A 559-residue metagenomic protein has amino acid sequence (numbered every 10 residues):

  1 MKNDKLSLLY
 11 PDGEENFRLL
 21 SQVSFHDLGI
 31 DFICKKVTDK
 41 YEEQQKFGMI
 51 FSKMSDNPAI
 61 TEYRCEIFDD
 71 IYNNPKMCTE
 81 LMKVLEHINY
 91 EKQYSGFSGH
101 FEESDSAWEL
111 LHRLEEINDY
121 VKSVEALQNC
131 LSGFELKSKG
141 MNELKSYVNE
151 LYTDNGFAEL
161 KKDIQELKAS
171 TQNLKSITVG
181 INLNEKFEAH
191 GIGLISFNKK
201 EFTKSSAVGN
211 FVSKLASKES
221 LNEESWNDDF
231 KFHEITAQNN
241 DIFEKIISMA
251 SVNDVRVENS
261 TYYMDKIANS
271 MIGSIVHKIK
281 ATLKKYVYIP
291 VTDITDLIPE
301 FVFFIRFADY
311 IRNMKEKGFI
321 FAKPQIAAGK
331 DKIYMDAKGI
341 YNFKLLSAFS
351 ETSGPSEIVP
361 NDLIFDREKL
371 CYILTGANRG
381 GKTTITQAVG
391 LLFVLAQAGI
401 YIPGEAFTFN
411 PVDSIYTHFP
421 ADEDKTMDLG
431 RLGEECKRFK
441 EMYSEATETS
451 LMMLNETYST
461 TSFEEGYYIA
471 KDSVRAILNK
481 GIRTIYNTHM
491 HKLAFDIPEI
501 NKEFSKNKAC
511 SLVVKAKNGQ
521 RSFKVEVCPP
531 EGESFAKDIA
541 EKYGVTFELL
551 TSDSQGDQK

Functional and structural regions predicted by a protein language model:
M1-L194: Conserved amphipathic alpha-helical "coupling/scaffold" segments that transmit conformational changes between domains
S106-E109, R113, I272, L283 (+2 more regions): Amphipathic alpha-helical coiled-coil segments and their boundaries
H112, I289, D293-D296, R431-E434: Alpha-helical initiation/capping and key positions within long helical/coiled-coil segments
I181-T261: Structured, charged N-terminal subsegments at the starts of enzyme catalytic cores and at intra-chain domain/subunit
A250-K284, V291, I298: Extended, charged coiled-coil "arm/hinge" scaffolds of SMC/Rad50-like chromosome-maintenance ATPases and other large
I275-K323: Charged, surface-exposed helical/loop "interaction arms" that form contiguous linear patches used for dimerization
I311-L345: Long, charged, glycine-rich C-terminal linkers/tails
D331, M335-K559: ATPase nucleotide-binding head domains, primarily ABC-like/P-loop NTPase cores
